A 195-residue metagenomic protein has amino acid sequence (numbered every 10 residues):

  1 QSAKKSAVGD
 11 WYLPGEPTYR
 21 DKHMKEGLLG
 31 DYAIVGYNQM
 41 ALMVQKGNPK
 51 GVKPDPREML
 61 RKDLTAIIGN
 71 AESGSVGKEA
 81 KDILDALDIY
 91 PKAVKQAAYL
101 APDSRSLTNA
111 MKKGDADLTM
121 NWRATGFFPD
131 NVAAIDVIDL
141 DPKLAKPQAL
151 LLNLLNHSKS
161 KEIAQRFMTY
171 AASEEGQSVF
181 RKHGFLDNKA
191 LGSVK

Functional and structural regions predicted by a protein language model:
Q1-G9, E16-N38, M43-K195: Exported/periplasmic ABC-transporter solute-binding proteins
